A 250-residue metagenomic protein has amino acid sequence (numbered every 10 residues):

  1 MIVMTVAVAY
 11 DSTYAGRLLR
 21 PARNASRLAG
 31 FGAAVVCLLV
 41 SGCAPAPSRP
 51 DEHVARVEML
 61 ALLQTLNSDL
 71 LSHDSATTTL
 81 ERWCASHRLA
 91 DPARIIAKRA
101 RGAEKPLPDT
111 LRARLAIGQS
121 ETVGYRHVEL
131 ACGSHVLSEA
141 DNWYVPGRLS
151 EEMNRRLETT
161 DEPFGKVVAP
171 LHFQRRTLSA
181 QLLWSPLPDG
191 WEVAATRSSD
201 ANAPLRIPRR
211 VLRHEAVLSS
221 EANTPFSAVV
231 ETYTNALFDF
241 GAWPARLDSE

Functional and structural regions predicted by a protein language model:
M1-N24: N-terminal secretory signal peptides that target proteins for export/translocation
N24-V35: Sec-dependent N-terminal signal peptides
V40-G42: C-terminal motif of bacterial Sec signal peptides marking the signal peptidase cleavage site
A44-A131, H135-V193, N202-R209, S219 (+3 more regions): N-terminal domain-onset segments
R197-S199: C-terminal low-complexity, charged extensions that often adopt amphipathic alpha-helices
L212-R213, T232: Serine/threonine-rich low-complexity intrinsically disordered regions
